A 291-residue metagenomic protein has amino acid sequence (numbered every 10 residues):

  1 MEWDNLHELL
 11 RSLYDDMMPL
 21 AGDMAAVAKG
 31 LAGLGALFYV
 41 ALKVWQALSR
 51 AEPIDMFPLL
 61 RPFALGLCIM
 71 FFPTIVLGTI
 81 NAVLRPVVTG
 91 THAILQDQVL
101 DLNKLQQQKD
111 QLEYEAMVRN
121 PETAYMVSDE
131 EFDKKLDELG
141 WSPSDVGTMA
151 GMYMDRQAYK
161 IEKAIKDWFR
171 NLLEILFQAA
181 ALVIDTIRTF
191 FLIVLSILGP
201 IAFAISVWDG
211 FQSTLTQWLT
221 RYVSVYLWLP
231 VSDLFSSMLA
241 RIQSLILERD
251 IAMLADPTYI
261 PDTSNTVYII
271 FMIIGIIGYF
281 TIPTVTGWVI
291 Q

Functional and structural regions predicted by a protein language model:
M1-Q108, Y159-Q291: Hydrophobic alpha-helical segments involved in membrane association or supramolecular assembly
P86-R156: Membrane-interface interhelical loops and short interface/amphipathic helices in multi-pass inner-membrane
